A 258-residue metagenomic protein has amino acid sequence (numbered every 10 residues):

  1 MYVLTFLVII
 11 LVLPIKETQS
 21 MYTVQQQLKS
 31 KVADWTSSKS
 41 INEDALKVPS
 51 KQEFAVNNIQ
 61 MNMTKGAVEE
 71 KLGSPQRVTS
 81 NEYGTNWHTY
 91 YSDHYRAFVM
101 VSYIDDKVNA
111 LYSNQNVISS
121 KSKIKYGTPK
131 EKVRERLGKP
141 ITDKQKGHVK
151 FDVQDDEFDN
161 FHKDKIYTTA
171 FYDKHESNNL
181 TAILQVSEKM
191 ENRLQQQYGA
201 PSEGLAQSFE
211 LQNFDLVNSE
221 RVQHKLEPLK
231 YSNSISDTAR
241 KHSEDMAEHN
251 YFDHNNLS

Functional and structural regions predicted by a protein language model:
M1-V24: Sec-dependent N-terminal signal peptides of Gram-positive bacterial secreted proteins and lipoproteins
Y2-T5, L28-K31, W35-K39, D44 (+1 more regions): Charge-rich, low-complexity terminal tails
M21-D105, K132-N178, Q185: A cross-family detector of function-defining hotspots
S38-K51, D106-I118, S208-N213: Short, compositionally biased strand/turn segments that nucleate or flank brief secondary-structure elements
F54-A55, S119-S120, Q207, S232: A generic secondary-structure micro-motif detector that highlights 1-2 residue hydrophobic/ambivalent hotspots embedded
A67-L72, L194-Y251: A short alpha-helix/helix-coil micro-patch that ends at or immediately precedes a cysteine
Y95, D105-N116, R240-S258: Short, surface-exposed glycine/acidic/tryptophan-bearing loops
A110-Y126, E135-R136, N179-L205: A short, surface-exposed interaction/processing loop segment used at functional sites
